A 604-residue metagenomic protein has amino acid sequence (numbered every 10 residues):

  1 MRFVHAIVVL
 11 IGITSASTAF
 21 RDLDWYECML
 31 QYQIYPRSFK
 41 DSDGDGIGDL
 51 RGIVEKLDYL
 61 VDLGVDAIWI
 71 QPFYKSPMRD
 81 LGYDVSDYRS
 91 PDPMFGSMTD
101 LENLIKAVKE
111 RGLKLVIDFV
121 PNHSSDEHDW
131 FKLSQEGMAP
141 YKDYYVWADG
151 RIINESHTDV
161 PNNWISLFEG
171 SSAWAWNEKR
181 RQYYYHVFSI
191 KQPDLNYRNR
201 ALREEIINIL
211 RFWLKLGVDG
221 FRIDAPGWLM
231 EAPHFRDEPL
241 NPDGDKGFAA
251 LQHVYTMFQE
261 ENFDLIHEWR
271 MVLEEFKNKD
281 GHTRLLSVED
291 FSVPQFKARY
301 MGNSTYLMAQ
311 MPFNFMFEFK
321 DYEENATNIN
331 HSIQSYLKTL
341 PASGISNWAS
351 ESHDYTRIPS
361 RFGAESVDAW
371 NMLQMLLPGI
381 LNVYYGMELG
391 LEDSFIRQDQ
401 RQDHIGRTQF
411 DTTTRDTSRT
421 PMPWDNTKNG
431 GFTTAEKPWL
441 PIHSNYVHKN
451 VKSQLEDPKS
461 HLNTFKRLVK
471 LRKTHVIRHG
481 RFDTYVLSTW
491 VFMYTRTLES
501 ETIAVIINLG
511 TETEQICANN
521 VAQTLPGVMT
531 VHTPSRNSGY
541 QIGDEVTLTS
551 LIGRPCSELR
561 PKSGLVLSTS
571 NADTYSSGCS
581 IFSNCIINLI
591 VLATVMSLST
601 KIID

Functional and structural regions predicted by a protein language model:
R2-F3, S15-K75, E102, K106-V108 (+9 more regions): Carbohydrate-interacting/catalytic domains
R2-V9, I587-V591: Sec-dependent signal peptide recognition, specifically the positively charged N-region followed immediately by
S17-R211, K215, W228-P294, M422: Acidic/aromatic-lined carbohydrate-recognition and catalytic surfaces of CAZymes acting on diverse glycans
I68, F221-I223: Hydrophobic residues within beta-strands of alpha/beta enzymes
G112, D126-N163, I266, R270-P421 (+1 more regions): Conserved alpha/beta catalytic core and glycan-binding cleft of carbohydrate-active enzymes
P193-R203, H253-F258, R357-E365, N371 (+1 more regions): Active-site rim elements
S570-I587: C-terminal GPI-anchoring signal of eukaryotic secretory precursors
I587-K601: Terminal signal-anchor or tail-anchor transmembrane helices that tether membrane-associated enzymes to cellular
